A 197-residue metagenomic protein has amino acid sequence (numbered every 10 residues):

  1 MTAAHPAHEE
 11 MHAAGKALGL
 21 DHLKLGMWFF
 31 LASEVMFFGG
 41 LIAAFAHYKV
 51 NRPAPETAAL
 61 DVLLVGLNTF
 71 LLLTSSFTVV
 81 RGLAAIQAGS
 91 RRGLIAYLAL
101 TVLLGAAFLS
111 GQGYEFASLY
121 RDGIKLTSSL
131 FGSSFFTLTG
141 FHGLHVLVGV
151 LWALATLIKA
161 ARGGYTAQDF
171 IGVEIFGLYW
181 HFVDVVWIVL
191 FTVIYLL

Functional and structural regions predicted by a protein language model:
M1-L197: ...captures the hydrophobic TM-helix bundle architecture rather than a specific catalytic motif, and can also fire on
